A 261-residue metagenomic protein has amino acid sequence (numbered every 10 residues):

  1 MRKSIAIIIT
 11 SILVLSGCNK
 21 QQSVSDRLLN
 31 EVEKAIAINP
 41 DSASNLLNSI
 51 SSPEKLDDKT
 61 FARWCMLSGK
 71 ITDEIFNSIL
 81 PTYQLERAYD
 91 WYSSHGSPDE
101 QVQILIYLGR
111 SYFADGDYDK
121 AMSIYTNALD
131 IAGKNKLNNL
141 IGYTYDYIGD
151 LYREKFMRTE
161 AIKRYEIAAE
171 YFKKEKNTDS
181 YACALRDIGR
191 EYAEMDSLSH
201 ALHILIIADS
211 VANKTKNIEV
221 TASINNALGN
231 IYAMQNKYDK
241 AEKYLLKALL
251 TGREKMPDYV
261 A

Functional and structural regions predicted by a protein language model:
M1-S4: Positively charged n-region of N-terminal signal peptides that target proteins for export
I7-V14: Bacterial N-terminal signal peptides
C18-A261: A "functional boundary" signal
